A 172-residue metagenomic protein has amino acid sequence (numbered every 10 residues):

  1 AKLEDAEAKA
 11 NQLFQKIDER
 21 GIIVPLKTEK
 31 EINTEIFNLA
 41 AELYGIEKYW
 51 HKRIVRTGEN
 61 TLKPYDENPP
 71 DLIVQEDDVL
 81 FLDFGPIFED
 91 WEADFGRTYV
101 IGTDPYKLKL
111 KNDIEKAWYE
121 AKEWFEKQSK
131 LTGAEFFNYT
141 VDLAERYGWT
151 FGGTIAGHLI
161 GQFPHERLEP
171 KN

Functional and structural regions predicted by a protein language model:
A1-N172: Active-site neighborhoods and metal-handling regions in enzymes and metal-associated proteins
